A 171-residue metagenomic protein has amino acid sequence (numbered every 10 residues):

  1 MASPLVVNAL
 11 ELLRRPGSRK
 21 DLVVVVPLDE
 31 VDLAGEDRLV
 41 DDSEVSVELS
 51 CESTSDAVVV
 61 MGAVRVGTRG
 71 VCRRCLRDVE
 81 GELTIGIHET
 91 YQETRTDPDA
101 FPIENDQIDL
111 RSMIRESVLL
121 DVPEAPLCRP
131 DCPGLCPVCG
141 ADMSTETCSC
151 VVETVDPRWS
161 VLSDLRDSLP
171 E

Functional and structural regions predicted by a protein language model:
M1-E171: Structured interface patches
